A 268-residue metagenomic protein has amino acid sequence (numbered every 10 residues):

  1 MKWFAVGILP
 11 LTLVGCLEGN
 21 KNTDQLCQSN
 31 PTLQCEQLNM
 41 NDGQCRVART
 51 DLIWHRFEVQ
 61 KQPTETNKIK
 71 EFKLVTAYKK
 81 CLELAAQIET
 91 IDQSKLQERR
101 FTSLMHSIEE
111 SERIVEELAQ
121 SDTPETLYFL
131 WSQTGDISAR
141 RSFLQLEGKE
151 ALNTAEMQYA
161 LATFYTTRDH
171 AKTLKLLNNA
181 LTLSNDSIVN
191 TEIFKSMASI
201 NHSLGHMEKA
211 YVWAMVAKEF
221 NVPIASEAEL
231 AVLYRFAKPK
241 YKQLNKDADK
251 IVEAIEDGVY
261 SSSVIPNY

Functional and structural regions predicted by a protein language model:
T12-G15: C-terminal motif of bacterial Sec signal peptides marking the signal peptidase cleavage site
L17-G19: Bacterial signal peptide processing site
K21-E125: N-terminal Sec/ER secretory leader and immediately downstream segment of secreted/extracellular precursors
L84, I88, I114, L118 (+6 more regions): Alpha-helical solenoid scaffolds that mediate protein-protein interactions, centered on TPR/SEL1-like repeats but also
Q120-S203: Alpha-helical adaptor scaffolds
A155, N185-I193, E219-V232, V259-S263: Boundary/linker segments of alpha-helical solenoid repeat arrays
G205-I224, D249-E256: TPR/TPR-like (Sel1-like) alpha-helical repeat modules
A228-Y268: Terminal, low-structured helical/coil segments at or just beyond the last alpha-helical repeat
